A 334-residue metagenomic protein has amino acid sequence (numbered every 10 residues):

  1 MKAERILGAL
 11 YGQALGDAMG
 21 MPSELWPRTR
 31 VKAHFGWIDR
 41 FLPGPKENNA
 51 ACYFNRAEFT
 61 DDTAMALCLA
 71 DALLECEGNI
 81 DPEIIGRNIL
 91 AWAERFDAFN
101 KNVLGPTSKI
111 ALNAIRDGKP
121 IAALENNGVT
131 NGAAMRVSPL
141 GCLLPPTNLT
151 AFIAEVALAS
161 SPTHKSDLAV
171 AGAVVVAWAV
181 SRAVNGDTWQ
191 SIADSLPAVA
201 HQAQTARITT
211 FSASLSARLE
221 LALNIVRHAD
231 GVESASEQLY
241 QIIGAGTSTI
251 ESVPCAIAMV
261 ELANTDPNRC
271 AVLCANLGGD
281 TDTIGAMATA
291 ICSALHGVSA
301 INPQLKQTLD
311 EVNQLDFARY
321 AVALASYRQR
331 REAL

Functional and structural regions predicted by a protein language model:
M1-L334: Structured, active/binding-site neighborhoods that engage oxygen-rich ligands
